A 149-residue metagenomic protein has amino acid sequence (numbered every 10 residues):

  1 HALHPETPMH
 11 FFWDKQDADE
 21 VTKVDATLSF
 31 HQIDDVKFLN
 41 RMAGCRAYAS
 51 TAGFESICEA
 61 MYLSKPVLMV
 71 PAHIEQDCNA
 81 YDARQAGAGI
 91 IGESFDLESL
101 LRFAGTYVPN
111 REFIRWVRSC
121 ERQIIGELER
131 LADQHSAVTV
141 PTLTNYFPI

Functional and structural regions predicted by a protein language model:
H1-A2, L39, A80, I125-L128: Short amphipathic alpha-helical segments and helix-helix/interface helices
H1-A47: Donor-nucleotide binding loops and adjacent catalytic segments primarily of GT-B fold Leloir glycosyltransferases
L3-P5, M61, R84: Anion (oxyanion) recognition and catalysis
V36-F38, S99, Q123: Short acidic active-site motifs
K37-N79: A donor-sugar binding/catalytic signature common to diverse glycosyltransferases and related nucleotide-sugar
P66-V108: Nucleotide-sugar donor-binding patch of glycosyltransferase catalytic domains
R102-I149: C-terminal amphipathic helix plus adjacent low-complexity, charged tail appended to glycosyltransferase catalytic
